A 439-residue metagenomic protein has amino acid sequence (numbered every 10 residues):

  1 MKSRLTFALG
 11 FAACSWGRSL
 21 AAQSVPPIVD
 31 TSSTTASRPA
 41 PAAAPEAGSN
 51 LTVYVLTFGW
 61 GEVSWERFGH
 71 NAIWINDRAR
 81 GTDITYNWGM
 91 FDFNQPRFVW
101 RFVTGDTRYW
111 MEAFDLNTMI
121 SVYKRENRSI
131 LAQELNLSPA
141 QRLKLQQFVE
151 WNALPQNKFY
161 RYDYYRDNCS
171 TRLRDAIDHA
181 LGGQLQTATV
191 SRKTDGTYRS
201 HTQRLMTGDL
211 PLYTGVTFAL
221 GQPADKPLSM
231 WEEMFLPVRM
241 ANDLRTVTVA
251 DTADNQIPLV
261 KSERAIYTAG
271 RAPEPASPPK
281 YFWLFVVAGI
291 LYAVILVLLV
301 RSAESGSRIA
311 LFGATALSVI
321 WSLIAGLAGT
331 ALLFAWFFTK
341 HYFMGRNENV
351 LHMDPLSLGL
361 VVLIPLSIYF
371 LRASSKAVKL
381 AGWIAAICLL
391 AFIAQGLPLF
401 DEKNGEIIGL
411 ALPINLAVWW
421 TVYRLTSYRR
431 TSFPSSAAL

Functional and structural regions predicted by a protein language model:
M1-K2: N-terminal secretory signal peptides that target proteins for export/translocation
L5-A12: Sec-dependent N-terminal signal peptides
G17-S19: N-terminal signal peptide c-region/cleavage motif recognized by signal peptidases
Q23-P273: Soluble extramembrane regions of membrane proteins in the secretory/endomembrane system
D251-Y342, N349-H352: Core alpha-helical transmembrane segments of integral membrane proteins
G326-L439: Generic detector of multi-pass transmembrane helix bundles and their immediately adjacent loops in polytopic membrane
